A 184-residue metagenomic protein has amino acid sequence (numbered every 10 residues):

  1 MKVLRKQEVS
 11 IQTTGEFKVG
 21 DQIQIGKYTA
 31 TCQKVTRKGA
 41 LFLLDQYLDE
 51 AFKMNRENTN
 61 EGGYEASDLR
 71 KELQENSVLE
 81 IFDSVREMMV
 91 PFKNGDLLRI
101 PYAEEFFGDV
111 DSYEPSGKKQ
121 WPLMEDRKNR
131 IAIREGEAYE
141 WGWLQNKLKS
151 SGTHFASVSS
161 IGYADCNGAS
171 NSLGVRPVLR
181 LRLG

Functional and structural regions predicted by a protein language model:
M1-G184: Collagenous Gly-X-Y triple-helix signature in extracellular proteins
